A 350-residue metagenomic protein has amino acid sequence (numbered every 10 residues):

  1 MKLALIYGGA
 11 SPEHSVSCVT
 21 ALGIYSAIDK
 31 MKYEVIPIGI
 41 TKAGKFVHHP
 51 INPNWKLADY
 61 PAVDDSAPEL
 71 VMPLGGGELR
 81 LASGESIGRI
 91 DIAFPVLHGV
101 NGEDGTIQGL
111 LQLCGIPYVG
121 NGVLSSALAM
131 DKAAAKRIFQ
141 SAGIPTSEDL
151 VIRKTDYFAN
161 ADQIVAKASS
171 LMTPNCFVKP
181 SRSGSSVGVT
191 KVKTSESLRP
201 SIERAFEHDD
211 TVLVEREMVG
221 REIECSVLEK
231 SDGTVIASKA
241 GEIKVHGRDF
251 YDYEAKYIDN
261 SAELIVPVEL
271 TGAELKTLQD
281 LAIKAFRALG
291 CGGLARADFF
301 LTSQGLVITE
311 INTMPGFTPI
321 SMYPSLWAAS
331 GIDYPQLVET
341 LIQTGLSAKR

Functional and structural regions predicted by a protein language model:
M1, Y7-A10, T271-R350: ATP-dependent carboxylate activation and anion-phosphoryl transfer catalytic cores that bind Mg-ATP to form
M1-V119, V123-L124, L128-M130, A134 (+3 more regions): ATP-binding N-terminal substructure of ATP-dependent carboxylate-amine bond-forming enzymes
M1-Y7, S11-P12, V19-L22, G84-I87 (+2 more regions): Active-site nucleotide/adenylate-binding loops and adjacent lid/helix of ATP-dependent enzymes
V35, P117-Y118, T146, C176 (+1 more regions): Hydrophobic beta-strand scaffold residues
P50-N54, F250-I258, T313: Short, flexible, mixed-charge acidic loops at enzyme active sites
G109-Y118, T194-R199, A329-S330: A glycine- and small-aliphatic-rich helix-loop capping segment at beta-alpha/alpha-beta transitions that lines
T190-D280, L301, L306-V307: Phosphate-binding site of ATP-dependent enzymes
